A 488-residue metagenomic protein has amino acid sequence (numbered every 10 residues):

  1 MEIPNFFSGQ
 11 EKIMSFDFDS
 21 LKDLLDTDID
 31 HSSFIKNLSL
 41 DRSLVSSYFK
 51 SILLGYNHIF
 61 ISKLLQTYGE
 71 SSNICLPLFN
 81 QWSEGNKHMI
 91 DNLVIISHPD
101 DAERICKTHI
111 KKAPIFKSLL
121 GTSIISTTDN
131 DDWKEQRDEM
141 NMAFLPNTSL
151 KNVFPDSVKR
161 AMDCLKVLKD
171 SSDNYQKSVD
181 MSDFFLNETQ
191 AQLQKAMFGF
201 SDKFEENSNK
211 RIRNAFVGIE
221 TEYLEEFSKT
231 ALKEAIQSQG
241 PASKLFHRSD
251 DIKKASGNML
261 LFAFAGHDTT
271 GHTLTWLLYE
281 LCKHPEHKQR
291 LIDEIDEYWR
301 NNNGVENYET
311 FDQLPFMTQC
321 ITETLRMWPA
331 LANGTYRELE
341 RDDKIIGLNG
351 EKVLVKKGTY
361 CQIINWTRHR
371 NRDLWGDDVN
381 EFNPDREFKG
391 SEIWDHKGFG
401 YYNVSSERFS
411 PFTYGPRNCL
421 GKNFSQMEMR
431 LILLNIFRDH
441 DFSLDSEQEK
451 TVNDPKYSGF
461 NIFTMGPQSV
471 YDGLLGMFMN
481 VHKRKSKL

Functional and structural regions predicted by a protein language model:
M1-G121, D131, E135, V158-D163 (+3 more regions): N-terminal membrane-proximal hinge/A-helix region immediately C-terminal to the signal-anchor transmembrane segment
Y48-S72, A231-I236, G304-G350, G400 (+1 more regions): Conserved cytochrome P450 K-helix E-x-x-R motif and the immediately C-terminal K′/meander segment
K151-L274, R290, I295: Cytochrome P450 heme-thiolate monooxygenase catalytic core
T269-C282, I432: Short, small-residue alpha-helix embedded
K283-L331, E351, K356-T359, N380-N383 (+3 more regions): Cytochrome P450 I-helix active-site segment
P285-H287, V404, K422-P467: Cytochrome P450 heme-binding "Cys pocket" and the immediately downstream C-terminal segment
I363-F399: Conserved cytochrome P450 K-helix/beta-meander segment immediately N-terminal to the heme-binding cysteine loop
S469-L488: C-terminal helix/juxtamembrane-tail motif
